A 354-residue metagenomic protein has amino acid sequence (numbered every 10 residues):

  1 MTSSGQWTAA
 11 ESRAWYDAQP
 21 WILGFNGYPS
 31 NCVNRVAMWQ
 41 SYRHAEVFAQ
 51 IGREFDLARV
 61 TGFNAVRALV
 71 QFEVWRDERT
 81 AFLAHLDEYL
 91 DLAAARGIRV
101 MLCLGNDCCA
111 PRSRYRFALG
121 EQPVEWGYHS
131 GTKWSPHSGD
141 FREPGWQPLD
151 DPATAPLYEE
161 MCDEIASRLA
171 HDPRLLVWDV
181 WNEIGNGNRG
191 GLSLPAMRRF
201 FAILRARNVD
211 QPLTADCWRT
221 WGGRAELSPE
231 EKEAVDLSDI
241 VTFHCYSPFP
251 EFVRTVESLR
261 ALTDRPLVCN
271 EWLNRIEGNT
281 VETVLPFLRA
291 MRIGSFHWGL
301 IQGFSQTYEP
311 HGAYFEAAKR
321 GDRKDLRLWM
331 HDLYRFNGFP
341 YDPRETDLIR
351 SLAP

Functional and structural regions predicted by a protein language model:
T2-S238, H244, L262, W272 (+7 more regions): Active-site mouth of glycoside hydrolases
L83, E251-R254, S258: Active-site-adjacent beta->alpha loops and helix N-cap segments on the catalytic face of soluble alpha/beta enzymes
Y246-F249: Mobile cap/lid helix-loop segments that gate and shape the active-site cleft of serine hydrolases
L267-E271: Active-site core of glycosidic bond-cleaving carbohydrate-active enzymes
H297-G299: Replace "adjacent to P-loop NTPase cores in ATP/GTP-dependent enzymes" with "adjacent to NTP-binding cores
Q306-E309: C-terminal beta-signal and adjacent terminal beta-strands/loops of Gram-negative outer-membrane beta-barrel proteins
H311, F315-K319: Binuclear metal-dependent phosphoesterase catalytic core
T346-P354: Catalytic domains of carbohydrate-active enzymes that cleave complex glycans
